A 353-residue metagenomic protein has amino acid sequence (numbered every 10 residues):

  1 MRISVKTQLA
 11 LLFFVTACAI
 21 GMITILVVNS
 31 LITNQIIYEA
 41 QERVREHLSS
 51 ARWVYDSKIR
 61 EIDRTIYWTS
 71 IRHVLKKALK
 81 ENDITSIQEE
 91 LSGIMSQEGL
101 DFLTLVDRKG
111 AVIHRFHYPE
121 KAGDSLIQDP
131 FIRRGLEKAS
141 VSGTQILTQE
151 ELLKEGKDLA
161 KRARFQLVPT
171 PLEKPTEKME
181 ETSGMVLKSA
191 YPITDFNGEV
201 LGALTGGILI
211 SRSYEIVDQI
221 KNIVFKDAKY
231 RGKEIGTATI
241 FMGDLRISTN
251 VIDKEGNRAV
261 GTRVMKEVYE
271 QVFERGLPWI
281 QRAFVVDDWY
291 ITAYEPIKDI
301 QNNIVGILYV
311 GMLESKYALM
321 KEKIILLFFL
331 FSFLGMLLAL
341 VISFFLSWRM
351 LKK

Functional and structural regions predicted by a protein language model:
I3-D101, R108, S140-Q149, V168-Y191 (+1 more regions): Juxtamembrane extracytoplasmic/periplasmic/luminal helical "stalk" adjacent to the first N-terminal
L12, I25-S30, L326-K352: Cytosolic-side ends of inner-membrane transmembrane helices, especially those that anchor bacterial signal-transduction
E81-E90, A111, R115-E177, S213-D227 (+1 more regions): Extracytoplasmic/periplasmic sensor domains and loops in membrane signaling proteins
V106-V112, I210, M242-I247: Short acidic/glycine-rich beta-turn/loop cap or linker motifs at sensory/regulatory domain boundaries that couple input
A111, S140, N197-E199, L245 (+1 more regions): Residue-level signal for well-ordered, solvent-exposed loop/turn and beta-edge residues enriched in charged/polar side
L167, L187-G198, L209, A283-V285 (+2 more regions): A short, hydrophobic, proline-anchored segment that marks a local hinge/packing element in signaling and regulatory
G202-L209, I291-A318: Short, hydrophobic beta-strand elements of compact beta-sandwich sensory domains
M312-S332: Membrane-interface helix-start motif
